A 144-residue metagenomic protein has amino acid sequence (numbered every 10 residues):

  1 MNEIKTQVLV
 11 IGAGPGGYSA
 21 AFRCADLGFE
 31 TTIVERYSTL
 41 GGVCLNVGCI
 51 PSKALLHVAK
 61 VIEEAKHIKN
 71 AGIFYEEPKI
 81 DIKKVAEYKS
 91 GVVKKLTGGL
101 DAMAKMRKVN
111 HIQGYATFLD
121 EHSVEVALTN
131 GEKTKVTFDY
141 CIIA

Functional and structural regions predicted by a protein language model:
N2-G14: Beta1/beta-strand and adjacent pyrophosphate-binding region of the FAD-binding site in flavoprotein oxidoreductases
N2-K5, F22-A144: Glycine-rich flavin
G17-Y18: N-terminal Rossmann-fold NAD(P) dinucleotide-binding loop
